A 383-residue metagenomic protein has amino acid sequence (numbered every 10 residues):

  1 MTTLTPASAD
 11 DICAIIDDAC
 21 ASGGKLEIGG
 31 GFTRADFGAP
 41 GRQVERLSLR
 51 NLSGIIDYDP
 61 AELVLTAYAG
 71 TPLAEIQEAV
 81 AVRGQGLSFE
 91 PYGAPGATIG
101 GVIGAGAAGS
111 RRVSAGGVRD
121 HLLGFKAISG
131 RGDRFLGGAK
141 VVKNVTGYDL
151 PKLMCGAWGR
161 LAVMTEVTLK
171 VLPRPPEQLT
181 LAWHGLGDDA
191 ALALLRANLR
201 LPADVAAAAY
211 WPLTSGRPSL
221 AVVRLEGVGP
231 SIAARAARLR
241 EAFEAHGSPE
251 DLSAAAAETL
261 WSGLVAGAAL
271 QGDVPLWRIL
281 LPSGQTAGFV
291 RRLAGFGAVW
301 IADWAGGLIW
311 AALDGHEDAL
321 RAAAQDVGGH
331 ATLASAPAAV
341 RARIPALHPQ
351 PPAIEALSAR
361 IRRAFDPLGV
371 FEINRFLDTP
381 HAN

Functional and structural regions predicted by a protein language model:
M1-L26, L49-P95, A107-K140, P175-W183 (+1 more regions): N-terminal glycine-rich flavin-associated loop
K25, S88, D204-A209, G297-I301 (+1 more regions): A short linear hydrophobic-aromatic micro-motif
G31-D36, L52-G54: Short active-site-proximal "capping" loops at secondary-structure junctions
G31-T33, F89-V102, L123, L377: Short, glycine/charge-rich beta-strand/loop segments that flank catalytic centers and engage negatively charged groups
F37-Q43, R50, H246-N383: Conserved glycine-rich FAD pyrophosphate-binding loop
A74-I76, D188-A193, P230-A237, Q285-R292 (+1 more regions): Short, conserved charged micro-motifs
G104, L123-D273: C-terminal substrate-binding/cap subdomain adjacent to the FAD-binding core in PCMH-type and related FAD-linked
